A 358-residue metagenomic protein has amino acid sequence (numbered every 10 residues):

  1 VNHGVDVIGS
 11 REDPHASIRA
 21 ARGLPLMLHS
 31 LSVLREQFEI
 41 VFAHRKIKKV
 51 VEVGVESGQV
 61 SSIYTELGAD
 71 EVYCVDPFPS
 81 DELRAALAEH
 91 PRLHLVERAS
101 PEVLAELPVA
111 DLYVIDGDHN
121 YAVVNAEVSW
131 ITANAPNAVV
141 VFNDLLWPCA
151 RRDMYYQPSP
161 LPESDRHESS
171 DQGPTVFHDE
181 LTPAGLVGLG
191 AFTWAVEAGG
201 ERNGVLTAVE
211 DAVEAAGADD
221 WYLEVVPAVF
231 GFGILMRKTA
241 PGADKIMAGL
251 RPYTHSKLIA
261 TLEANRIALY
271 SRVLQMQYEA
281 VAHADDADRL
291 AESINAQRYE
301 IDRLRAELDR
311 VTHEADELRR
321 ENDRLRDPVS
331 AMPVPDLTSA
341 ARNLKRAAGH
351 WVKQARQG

Functional and structural regions predicted by a protein language model:
V1-V114, D118-Q357: A short alpha-helical cap/connector motif
